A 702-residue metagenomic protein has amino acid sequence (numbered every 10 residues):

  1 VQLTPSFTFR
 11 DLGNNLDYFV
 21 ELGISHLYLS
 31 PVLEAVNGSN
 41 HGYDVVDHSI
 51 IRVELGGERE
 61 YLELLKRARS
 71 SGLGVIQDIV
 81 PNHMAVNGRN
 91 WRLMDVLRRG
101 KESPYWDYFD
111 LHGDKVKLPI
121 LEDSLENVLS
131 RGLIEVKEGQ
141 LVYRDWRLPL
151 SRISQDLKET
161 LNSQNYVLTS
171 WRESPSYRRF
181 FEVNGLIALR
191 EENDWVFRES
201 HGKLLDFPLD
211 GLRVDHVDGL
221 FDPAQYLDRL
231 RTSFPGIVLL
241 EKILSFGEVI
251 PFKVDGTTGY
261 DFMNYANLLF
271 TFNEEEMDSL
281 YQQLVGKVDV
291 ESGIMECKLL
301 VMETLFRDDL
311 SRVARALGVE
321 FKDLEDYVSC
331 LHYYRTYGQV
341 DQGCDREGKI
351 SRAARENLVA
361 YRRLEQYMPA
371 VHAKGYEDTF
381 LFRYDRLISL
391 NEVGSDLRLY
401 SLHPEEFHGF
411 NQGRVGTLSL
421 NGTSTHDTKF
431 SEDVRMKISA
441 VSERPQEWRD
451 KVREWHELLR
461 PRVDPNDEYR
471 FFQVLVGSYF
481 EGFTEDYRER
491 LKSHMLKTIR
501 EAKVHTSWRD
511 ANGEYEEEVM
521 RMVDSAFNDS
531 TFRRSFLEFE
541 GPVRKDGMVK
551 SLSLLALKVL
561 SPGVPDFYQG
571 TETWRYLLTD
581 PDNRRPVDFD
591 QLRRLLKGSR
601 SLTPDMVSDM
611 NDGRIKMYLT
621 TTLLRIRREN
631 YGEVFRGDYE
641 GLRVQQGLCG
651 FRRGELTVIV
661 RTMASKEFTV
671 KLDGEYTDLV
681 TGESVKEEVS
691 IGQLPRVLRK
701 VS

Functional and structural regions predicted by a protein language model:
V1-V183, L189, R198, D206 (+1 more regions): Acidic/aromatic-lined carbohydrate-recognition and catalytic surfaces of CAZymes acting on diverse glycans
P223, D228, F234-G236, Y265-E320 (+4 more regions): Polyanionic (Asp/Glu-rich) segments that form extended negatively charged tracts
Y333-R335, L418-V434, F471-F480, L554-D582: Conserved phosphate/anionic-ligand binding catalytic regions in large, soluble enzymes, centered on
R346-E347, S419-G422, V434-R544, L552 (+1 more regions): Extended, charge-enriched "interface" segments that sit outside catalytic cores
M522-E540, G613-Y639: Amphipathic alpha-helical
I615, R625, G641-K671: Carbohydrate-binding surface patches
Y631-E633, L656, S665-G682: Beta-strand-rich binding/interaction modules
S684-S702: C-terminal beta-strand-rich structural cap/linker in extracellular carbohydrate-active enzymes
